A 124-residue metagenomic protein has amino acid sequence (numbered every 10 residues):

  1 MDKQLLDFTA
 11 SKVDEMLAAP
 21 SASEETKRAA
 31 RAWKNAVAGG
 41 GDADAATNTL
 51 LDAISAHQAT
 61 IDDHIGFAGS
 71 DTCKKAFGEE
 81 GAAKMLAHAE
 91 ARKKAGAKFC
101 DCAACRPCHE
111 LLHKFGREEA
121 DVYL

Functional and structural regions predicted by a protein language model:
M1-K34: Short terminal alpha-helical segments
A10, A43-T47, A82, C105: Alpha-helix initiation and N-capping motif
M16, A36, A53, H88 (+2 more regions): Residues that form generic nucleotide/phosphate-binding pockets
K27-A76: Aromatic-anchored, charged helix-turn/loop surface patch used as a conserved interaction hotspot
E80-L124: Amphipathic alpha-helical binding modules
